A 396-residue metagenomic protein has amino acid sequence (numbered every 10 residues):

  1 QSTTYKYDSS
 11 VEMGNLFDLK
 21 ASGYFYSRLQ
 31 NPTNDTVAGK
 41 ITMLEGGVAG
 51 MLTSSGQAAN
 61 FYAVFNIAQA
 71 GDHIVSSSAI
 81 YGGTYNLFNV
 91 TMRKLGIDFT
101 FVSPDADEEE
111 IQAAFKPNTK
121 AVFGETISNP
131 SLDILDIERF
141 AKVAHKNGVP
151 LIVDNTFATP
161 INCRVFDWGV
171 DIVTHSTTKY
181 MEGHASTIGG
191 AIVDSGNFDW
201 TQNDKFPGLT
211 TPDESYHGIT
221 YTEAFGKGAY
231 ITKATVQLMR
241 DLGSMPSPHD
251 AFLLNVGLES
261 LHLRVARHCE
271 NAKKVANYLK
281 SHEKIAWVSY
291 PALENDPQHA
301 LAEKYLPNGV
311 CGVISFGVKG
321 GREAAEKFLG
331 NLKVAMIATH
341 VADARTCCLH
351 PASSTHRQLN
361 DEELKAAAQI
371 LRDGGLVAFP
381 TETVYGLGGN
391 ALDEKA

Functional and structural regions predicted by a protein language model:
S2-G14, L371-P380: N-terminal glycine-rich anion-binding loops that anchor highly charged ligand groups
T3-D8, G196-N197, L258-S260, V275 (+5 more regions): Glycine-rich beta-alpha junction loops
Y7-F61, G83-T91: Conserved N-terminal alpha-helix of the aminotransferase class I/II PLP-enzyme fold
G46, N118, S281-W287: Glycine-centered tight turns that cap/initiate beta-strands
V48, N89-V90, D98-F99, A113 (+5 more regions): PLP-dependent enzyme catalytic core of the Aspartate aminotransferase-like
M51-S281: Conserved PLP-enzyme active-site core in the AAT-like
K284-N360, A366: Conserved C-terminal alpha-helix-loop-beta "cap" of PLP-dependent enzymes that closes/shapes the active-site mouth
D361-A396: Active-site-adjacent structural elements in enzyme catalytic cores
